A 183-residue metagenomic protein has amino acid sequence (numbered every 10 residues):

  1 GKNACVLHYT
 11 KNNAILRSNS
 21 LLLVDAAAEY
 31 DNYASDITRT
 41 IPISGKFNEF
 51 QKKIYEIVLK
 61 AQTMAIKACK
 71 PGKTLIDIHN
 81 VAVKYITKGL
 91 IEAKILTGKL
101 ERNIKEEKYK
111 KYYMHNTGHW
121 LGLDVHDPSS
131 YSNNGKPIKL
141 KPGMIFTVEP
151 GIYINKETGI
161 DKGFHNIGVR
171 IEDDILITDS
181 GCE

Functional and structural regions predicted by a protein language model:
G1-E183: Active-site neighborhoods and metal-handling regions in enzymes and metal-associated proteins
